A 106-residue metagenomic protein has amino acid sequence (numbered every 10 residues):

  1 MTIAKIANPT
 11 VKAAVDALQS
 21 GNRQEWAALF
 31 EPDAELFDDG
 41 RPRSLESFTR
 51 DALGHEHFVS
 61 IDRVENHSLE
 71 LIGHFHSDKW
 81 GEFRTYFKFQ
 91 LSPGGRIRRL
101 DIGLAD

Functional and structural regions predicted by a protein language model:
M1-S20, A28: Short, low-complexity N-terminal intrinsically disordered segments enriched in polar/charged residues
A14, N22-A27, A34, L45 (+2 more regions): Hydrophobic pocket/interface hotspot
L29-S44, F48, A52: A short gly/proline-enriched turn/hairpin at secondary-structure junctions
F30, F75-S77, L104: Short beta-strand segments enriched in hydrophobic/aromatic residues within well-folded beta-rich domains
A34, S68-L71, R96-I97: Hydrophobic residues embedded in beta-strands of well-ordered beta-sheets
L36, R63-N66, I102: Hydrophobic/anchoring residues in structured secondary elements
E46-Q90: Surface-exposed, charged secondary-structure patches
E82-D106: Short beta-strand edge/turn micro-motifs at domain boundaries
